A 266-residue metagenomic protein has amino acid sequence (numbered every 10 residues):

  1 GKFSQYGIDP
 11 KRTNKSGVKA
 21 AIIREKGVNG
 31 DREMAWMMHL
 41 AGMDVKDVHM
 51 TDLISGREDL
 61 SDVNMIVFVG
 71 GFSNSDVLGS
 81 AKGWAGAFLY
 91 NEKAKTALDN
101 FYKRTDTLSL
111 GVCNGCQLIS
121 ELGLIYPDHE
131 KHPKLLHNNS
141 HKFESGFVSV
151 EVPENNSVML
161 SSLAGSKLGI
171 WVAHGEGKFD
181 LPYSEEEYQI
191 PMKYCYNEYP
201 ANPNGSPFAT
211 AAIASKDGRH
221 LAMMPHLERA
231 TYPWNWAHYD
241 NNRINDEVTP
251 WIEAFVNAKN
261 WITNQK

Functional and structural regions predicted by a protein language model:
G1-V112, C116-D128, L136-E144, E151 (+2 more regions): N-terminal beta1-alpha1 cap of cysteine-dependent amidohydrolase-like domains
N14-K15, G205, I213-D217: A structural signal for short secondary-structure junctions
V18, G165-K167, S215-H220: Beta-strand-turn-beta hairpins that frame and shape the catalytic cleft of phosphate-ester-processing enzymes
N100-Y102, S161, A211-K216: A short acidic-Thr-Gly-centered motif at the start of a beta-strand
L108-S109, G169, L221: Residue-level marker of motif borders
C116, H174-G177, L227-R229: Glycine-rich beta-alpha junction loops
L124-A211: Pocket-forming structural segment of enzyme catalytic cores
M224: Glycine-rich phosphate-binding loops of nucleotide-dependent enzymes
